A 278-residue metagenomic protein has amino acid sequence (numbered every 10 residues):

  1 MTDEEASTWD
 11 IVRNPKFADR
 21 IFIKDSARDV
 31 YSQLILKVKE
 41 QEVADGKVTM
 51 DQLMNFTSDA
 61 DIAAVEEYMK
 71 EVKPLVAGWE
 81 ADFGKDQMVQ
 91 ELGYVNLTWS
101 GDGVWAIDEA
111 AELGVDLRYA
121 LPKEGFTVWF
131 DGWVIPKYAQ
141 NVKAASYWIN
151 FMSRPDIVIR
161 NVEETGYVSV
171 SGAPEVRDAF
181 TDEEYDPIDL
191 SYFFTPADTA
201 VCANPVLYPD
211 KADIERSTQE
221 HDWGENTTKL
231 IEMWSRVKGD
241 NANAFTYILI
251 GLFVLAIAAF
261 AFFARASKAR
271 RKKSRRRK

Functional and structural regions predicted by a protein language model:
M1-L92, A106: Extracytoplasmic ligand-binding site segments that recognize negatively charged/polar headgroups
M1-T2, D19, A27-Y31, G101-V104 (+4 more regions): Solvent-exposed loop/turn segments at secondary-structure junctions within structured extracellular/periplasmic domains
T2-A6, D25, D59-A63, D82 (+4 more regions): Soluble non-cytosolic domains of exported or imported proteins
A6-R13, W99, W129, Y167 (+1 more regions): Tryptophan-centric aromatic hotspots in well-structured domains and transmembrane helices
W9-R13, S32-I35, E66-K70, K85 (+5 more regions): Non-transmembrane alpha-helical segments in soluble domains of secreted/periplasmic/extracellular proteins
P74-Y138: Extracytoplasmic/periplasmic substrate-binding proteins
P136-D213: Mature extracytoplasmic/periplasmic domains
V201-K278: Conserved C-terminal helix/tail region of periplasmic/extracytoplasmic solute-binding proteins
